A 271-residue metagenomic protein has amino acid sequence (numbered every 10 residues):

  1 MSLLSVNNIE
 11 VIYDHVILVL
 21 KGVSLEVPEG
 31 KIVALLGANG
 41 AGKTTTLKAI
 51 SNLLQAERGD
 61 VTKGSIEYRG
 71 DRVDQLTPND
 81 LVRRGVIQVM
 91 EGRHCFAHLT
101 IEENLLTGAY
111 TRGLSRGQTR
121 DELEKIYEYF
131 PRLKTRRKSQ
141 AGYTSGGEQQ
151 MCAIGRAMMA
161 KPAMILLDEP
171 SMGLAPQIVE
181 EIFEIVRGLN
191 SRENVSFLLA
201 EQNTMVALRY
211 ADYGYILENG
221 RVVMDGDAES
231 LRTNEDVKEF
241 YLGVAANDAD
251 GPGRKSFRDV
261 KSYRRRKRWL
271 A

Functional and structural regions predicted by a protein language model:
L4-V6, L20: Conserved structural motif at the start of ABC-family nucleotide-binding domains
D14-H15, L54-E57, I101-Q118, Y129-P131 (+1 more regions): ABC-type ATPase nucleotide-binding domains, specifically the catalytic core motifs of the NBD
L36-A38: The feature captures the beta-strand-to-loop junction immediately N-terminal to the Walker
L53-L54, S65-L81, T111-S115: ABC ATPase NBD Q-loop/coupling interface
L99, Y143-T144, A157-M158: ABC ATPase signature
M159-A163: A short, proline-enriched helix->beta-strand linker immediately N-terminal to the Walker B motif in ABC-type P-loop
E180-N194: Helical segment within the ABC ATPase nucleotide-binding domain
L242-A271: ABC ATPase nucleotide-binding domains
